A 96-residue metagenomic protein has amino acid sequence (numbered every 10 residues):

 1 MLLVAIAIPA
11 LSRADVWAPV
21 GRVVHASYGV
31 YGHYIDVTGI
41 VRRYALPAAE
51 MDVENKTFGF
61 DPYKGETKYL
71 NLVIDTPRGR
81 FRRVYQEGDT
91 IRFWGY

Functional and structural regions predicted by a protein language model:
M1-L3: N-terminal export leaders
A7-P9: N-terminal signal peptide c-region/cleavage motif recognized by signal peptidases
D15-Y96: Extracellular, modular beta-sheet/disulfide-rich ectodomains of secreted and cell-surface proteins
